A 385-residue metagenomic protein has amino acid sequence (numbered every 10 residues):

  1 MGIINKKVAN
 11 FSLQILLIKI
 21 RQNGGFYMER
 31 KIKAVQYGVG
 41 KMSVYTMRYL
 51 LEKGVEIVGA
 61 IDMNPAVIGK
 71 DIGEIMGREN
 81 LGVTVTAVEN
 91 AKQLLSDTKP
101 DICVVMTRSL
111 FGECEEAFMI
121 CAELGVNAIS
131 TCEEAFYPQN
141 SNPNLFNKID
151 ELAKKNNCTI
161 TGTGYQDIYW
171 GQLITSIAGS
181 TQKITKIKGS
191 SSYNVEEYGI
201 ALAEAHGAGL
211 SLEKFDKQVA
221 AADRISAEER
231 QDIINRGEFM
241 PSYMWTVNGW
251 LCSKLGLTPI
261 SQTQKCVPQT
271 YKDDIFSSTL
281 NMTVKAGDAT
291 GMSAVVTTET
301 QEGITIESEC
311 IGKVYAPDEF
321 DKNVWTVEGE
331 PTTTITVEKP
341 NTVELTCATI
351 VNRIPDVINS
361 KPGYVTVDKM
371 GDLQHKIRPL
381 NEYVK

Functional and structural regions predicted by a protein language model:
V8-N10, Q14, I18-L124: N-terminal glycine-/serine-/threonine-rich beta1-alpha1-beta2 phosphate-ribose binding loop of Rossmann-like
K33, Y37, K41, G179-K313 (+4 more regions): Active-site-lining helix/loop region of Rossmann-like oxidoreductase modules
M63, R108, C132-F136, Y165-Q166 (+1 more regions): Short, ordered loop/turn segments at secondary-structure junctions
A117-F118, I149, N248: Aromatic/hydrophobic pocket-lining residues that form π-stacking "cages" and hydrophobic walls in ligand
N127-I129: A short hydrophobic/small-residue beta-strand
E133-N157: Rossmann-fold NAD(P)-binding glycine/threonine-rich loop
N156-I184, S192, E338-K339, C347: Adenosine-phosphate binding glycine-rich loop
K313-K385: C-terminal helical cap and adjacent loop that interface with cofactors, partners, or active-site loops
